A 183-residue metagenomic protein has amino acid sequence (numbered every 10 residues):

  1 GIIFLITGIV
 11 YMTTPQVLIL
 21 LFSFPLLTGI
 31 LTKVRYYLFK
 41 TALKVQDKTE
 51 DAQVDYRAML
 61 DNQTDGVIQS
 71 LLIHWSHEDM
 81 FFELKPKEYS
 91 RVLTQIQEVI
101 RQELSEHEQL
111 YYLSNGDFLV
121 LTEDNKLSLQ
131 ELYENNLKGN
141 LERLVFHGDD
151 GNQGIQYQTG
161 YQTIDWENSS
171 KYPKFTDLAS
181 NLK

Functional and structural regions predicted by a protein language model:
G1-Y37: Membrane-embedded alpha-helical segments, specifically the hydrophobic cores of selected transmembrane helices
K33-K48: Transmembrane-cytosolic junction motif
Q46-R57, T64-Q69, S76-R101, Y111-N115 (+1 more regions): Conserved long alpha-helical elements within nucleotide-processing catalytic cores of c-di-GMP signaling and class III
H74-S76, E123-D124, Q162: Structural motif
Q95, V99-L104, N136-L144: Generic non-transmembrane alpha-helical segments
E106-L110: A short linear hydrophobic-aromatic micro-motif
Y111-L121, K138-G139, R143-N181: A short glycine-enriched loop-to-beta-strand structural element that forms part of the catalytic core of nucleotide
V120-L137: Short helix/loop segment flanking the catalytic signature motif in cyclic-nucleotide metabolism enzymes
